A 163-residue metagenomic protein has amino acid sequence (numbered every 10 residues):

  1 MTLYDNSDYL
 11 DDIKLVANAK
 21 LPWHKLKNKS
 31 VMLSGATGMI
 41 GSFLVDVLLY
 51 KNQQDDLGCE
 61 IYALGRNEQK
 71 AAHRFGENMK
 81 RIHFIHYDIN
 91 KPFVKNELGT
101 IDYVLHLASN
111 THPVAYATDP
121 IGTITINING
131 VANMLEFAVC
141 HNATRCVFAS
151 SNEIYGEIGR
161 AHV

Functional and structural regions predicted by a protein language model:
M1-Y103: N-terminal Rossmann/SDR dinucleotide-binding element
K25-T37, G130-A143: Generic detector of contiguous secondary-structure segments
N28, H73, A117-T118, T125 (+1 more regions): Phosphate-coordinating loops and pocket residues in cytosolic domains that bind phosphorylated ligands
S34, L64, V104-N110, C146-N152: SDR active-site strand-loop-helix element
G41, F93, V114, G156-E157: Glycine/Thr-rich phosphate-binding loops of Rossmann-like dinucleotide-binding domains
H86-I126: NAD(P)H-binding glycine-rich loop region in Rossmannoid oxidoreductase-like domains and their noncatalytic homologs
A132-H162: Conserved Rossmann-fold NAD(P)-dependent oxidoreductase catalytic core, especially the SDR/UDP-sugar
